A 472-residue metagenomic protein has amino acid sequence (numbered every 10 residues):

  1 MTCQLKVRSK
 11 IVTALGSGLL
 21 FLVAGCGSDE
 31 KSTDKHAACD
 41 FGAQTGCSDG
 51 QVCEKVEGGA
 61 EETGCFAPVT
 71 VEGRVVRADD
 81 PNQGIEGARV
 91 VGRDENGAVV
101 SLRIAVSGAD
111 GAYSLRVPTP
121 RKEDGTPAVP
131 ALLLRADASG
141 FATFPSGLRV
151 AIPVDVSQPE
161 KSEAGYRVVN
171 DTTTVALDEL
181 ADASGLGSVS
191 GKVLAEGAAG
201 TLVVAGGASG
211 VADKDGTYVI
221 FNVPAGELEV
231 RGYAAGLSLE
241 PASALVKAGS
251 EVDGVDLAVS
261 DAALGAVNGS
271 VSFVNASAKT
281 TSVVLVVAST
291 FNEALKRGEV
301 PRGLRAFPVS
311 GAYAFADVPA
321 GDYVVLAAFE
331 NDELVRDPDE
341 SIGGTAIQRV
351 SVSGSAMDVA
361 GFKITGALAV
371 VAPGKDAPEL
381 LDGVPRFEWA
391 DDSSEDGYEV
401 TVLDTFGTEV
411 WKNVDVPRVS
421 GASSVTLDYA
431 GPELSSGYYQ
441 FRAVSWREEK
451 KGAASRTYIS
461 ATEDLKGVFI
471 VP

Functional and structural regions predicted by a protein language model:
M1-R8: N-terminal secretory signal peptides that target proteins for export/translocation
S9-S17: Sec-dependent signal peptide recognition, specifically the positively charged N-region followed immediately by
L22-G25: C-terminal motif of bacterial Sec signal peptides marking the signal peptidase cleavage site
G27-S460, L465, I470-P472: Long luminal/extracellular ectodomains of secretory-pathway precursor proteins
